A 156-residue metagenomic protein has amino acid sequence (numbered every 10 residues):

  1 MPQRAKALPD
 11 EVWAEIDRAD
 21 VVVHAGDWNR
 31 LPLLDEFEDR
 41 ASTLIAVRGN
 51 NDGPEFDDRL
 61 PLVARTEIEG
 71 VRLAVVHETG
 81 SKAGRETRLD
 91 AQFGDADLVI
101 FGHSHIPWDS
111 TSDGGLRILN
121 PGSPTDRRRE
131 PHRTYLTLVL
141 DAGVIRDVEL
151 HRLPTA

Functional and structural regions predicted by a protein language model:
M1-A5, W28-L33, N51-D57, G80-E86 (+2 more regions): Active-site environment of divalent metal-dependent phosphoester hydrolases
M1-S42, D52-P61, G70, P131-R133: N-terminal active-site segment of His-dependent metallophosphoesterases
Q3-E15, V75-F93: Pre-active-site segment of Zn-dependent metallo-hydrolases
A19, I68-E69, A91-D95, L119-A156: Binuclear metal-dependent phosphoesterase catalytic core
V21-D27, I45-N50, V75-H77, D97-H103 (+1 more regions): Active-site neighborhood of phospho(di)ester-bond hydrolases with catalytic His/Asp-centered motifs
A41-G84, D95: Helix-adjacent hinge/juxtasegments
V63-A64, P107, L136: Residue-level detector of beta-strand structural context in well-folded domains
